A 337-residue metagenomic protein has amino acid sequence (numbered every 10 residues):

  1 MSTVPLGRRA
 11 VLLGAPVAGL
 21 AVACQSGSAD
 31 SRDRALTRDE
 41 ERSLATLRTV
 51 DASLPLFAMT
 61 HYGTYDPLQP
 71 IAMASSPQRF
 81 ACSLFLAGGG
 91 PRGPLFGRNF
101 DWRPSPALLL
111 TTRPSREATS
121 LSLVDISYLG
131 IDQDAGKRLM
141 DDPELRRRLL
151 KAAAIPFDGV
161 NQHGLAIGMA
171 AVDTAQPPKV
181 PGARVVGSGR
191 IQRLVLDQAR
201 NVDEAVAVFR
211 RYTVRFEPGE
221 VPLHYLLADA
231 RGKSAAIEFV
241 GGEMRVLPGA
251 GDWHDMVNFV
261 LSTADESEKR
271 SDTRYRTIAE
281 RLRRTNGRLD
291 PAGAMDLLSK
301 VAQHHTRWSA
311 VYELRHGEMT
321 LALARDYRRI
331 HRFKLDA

Functional and structural regions predicted by a protein language model:
M1-S2, V195: Short, flexible active-site loop motifs that bind/organize anionic cofactors or intermediates
S2-A18: N-terminal secretory signal peptides and thylakoid transit peptides that target proteins across membranes
R8-R9, R98, R274: Basic side chains
L13, V22-R193, D197-Q198, V214-R215 (+1 more regions): N-terminal mature-domain region immediately after signal-peptide cleavage in secreted/organellar precursors
G19-L20, F209: Generic helix-packing signal
I167, T174-L298, Q303-T306: A surface/extracellular/periplasmic glyco- and lipid-processing/surface-interacting theme
